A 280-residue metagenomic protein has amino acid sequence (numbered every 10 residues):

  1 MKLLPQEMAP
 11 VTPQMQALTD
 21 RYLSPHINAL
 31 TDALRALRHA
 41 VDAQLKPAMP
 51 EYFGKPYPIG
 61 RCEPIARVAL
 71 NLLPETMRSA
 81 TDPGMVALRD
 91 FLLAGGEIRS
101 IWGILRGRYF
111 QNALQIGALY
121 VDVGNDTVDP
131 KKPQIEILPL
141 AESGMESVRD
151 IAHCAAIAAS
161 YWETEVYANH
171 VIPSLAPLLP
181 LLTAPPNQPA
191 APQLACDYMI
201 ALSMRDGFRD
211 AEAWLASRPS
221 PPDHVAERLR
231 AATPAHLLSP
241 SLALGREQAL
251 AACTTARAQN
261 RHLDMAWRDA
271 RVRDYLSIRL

Functional and structural regions predicted by a protein language model:
M1-L280: A structural boundary/capping signal
